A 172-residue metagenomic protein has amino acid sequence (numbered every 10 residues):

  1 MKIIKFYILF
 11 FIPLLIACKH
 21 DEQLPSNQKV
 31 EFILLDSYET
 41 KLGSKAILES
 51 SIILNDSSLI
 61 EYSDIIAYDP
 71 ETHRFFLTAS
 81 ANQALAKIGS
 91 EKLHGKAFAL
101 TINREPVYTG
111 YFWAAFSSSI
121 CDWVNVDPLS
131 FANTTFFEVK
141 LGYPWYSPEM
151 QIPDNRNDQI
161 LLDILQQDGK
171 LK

Functional and structural regions predicted by a protein language model:
K2-L9: Sec-dependent signal peptide recognition, specifically the positively charged N-region followed immediately by
I16-A17: C-terminal motif of bacterial Sec signal peptides marking the signal peptidase cleavage site
H20: Short, conserved catalytic or interaction motifs in soluble domains
Q23-K172: A structural signal for conserved, well-ordered secondary-structure elements that form binding/interaction cores
